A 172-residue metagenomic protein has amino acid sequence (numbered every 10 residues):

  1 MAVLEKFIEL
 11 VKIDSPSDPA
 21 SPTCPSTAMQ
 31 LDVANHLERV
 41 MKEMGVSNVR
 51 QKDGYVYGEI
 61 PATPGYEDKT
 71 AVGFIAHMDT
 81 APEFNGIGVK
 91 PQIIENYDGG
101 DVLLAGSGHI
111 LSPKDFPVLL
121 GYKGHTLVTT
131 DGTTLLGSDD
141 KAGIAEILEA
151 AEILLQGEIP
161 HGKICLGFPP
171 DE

Functional and structural regions predicted by a protein language model:
A2-A28, V128-T129: N-terminal capping segment at the start of a domain
L4, I8, N35-E38, I144-E152: Predominant activation on well-ordered alpha-helical scaffold segments within soluble catalytic domains
I13, M44, I153-G157: Change "in soluble alpha/beta enzymes" to "in soluble alpha/beta proteins
P19, N48-Q51, P160-K163: Flexible, glycine/charged-enriched surface loops at secondary-structure junctions
P22-K69, G73-I75, D79: A non-catalytic alpha/beta surface segment that caps or lines the substrate-entry region of metallo-dependent hydrolase
Y66-P160, F168: Active-site metal-coordination/substrate-binding segment of hydrolases, especially metallo-dependent peptidases
P170-E172: Conserved mixed alpha/beta catalytic, RNA-binding, or beta-rich assembly cores of soluble enzyme, regulatory
